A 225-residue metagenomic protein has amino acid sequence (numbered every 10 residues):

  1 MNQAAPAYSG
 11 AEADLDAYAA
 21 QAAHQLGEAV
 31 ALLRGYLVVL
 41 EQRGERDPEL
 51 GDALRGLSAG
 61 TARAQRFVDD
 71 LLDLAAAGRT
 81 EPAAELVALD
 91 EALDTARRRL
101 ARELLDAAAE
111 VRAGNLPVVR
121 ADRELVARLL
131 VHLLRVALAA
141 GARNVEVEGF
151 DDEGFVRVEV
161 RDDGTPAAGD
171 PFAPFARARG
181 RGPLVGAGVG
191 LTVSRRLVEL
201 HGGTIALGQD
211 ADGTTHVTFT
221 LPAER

Functional and structural regions predicted by a protein language model:
A59-A64: Short alpha-helical segment of the dimerization/phosphotransfer core of two-component systems
G78-A83, G114, V118-A121: Conserved micro-motifs of the catalytic ATP-binding
L105-V118, F150: Conserved catalytic submotifs in the C-terminal HATPase_c
R143, G202-G203: Conserved glycine-rich
N144-G154: Short beta-strand/loop element within the Bergerat-fold HATPase_c
A167-R177: Short conserved segment of the HATPase_c
G190-S194: Short alpha-helical Gxxx[C/S/T] motif in the catalytic ATP-binding
V198-E199: Detector for a conserved hydrophobic position within an alpha-helical segment of the HATPase_c
